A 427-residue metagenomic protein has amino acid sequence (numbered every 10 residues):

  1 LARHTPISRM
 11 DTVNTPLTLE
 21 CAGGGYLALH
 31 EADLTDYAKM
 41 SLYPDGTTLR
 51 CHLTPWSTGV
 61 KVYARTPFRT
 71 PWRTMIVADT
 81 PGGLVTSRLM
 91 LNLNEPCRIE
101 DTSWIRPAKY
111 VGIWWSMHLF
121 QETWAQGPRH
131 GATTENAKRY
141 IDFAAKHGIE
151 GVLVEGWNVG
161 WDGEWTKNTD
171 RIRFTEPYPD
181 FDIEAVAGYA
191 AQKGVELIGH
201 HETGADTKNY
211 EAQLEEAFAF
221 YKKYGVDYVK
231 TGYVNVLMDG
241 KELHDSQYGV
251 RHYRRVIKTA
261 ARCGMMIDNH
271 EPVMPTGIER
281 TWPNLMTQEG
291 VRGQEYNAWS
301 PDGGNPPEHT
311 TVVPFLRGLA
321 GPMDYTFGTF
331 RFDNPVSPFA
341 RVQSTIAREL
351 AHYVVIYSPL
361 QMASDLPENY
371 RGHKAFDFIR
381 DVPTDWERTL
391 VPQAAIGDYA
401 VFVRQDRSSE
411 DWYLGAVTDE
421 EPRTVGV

Functional and structural regions predicted by a protein language model:
L1-I99, V427: N-terminal accessory beta-strand-rich subdomains and adjacent acidic, glycine-rich linkers that precede catalytic cores
M40-P44, T48-G59, Y63, D377-D406: Edge strands and adjacent loops of beta-rich recognition modules
R65, F339-E349: Structural motif
R65-H147, G151: An acidic-aromatic substrate-binding cleft motif
E155-P335, F339-Q343: Aromatic- and carboxylate-enriched substrate-binding clefts and catalytic-loop regions of carbohydrate-active enzymes
T175, F181-G188, E387-G397, V427: Extended hydrophobic/aromatic segments used for targeting, binding, or gating
A347-A395, R423: Catalytic cores of secreted or luminal carbohydrate-active enzymes
I396-V427: Carbohydrate-binding surface patches
